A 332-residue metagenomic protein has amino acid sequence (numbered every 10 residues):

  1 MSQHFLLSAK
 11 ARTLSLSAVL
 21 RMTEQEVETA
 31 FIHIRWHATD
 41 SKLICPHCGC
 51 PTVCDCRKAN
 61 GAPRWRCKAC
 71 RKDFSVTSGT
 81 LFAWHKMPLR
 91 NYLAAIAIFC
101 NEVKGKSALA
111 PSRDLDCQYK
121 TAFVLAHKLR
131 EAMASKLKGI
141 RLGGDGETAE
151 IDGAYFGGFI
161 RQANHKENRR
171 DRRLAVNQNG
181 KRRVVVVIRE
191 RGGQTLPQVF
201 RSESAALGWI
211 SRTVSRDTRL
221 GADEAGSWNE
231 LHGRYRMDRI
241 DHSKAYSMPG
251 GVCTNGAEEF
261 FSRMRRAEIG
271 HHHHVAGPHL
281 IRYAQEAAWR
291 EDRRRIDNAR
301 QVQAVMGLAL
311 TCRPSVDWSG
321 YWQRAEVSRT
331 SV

Functional and structural regions predicted by a protein language model:
M1-V332: Residue-level recognition of single "structural anchor" positions that define or cap local secondary structure
